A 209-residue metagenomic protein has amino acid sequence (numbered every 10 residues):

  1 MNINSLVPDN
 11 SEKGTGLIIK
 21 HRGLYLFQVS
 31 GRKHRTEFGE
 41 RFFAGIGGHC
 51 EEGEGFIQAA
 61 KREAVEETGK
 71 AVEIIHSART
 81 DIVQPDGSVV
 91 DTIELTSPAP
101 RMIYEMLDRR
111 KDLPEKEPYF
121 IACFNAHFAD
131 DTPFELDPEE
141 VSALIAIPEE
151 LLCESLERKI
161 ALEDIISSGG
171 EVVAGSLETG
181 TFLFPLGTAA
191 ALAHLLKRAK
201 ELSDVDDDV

Functional and structural regions predicted by a protein language model:
M1-G45, I57, A71-A78: N-terminal strand-loop-strand
G31-K33, R79-P85, L152-L162: Short regulatory "switch" loops immediately downstream of catalytic or recognition motifs within protein catalytic
E40-R41, Y104-V209: Nudix hydrolase/Nudix homology domain
E52-Q58: N-terminal phosphate-binding loop and adjacent alpha-helix
E66-T80, L144-S155: Conserved long hydrophobic alpha-helices within structured protein cores
G69-T132: Active-site segment of metal-dependent pyrophosphate-handling enzymes, primarily the Nudix hydrolase catalytic core
